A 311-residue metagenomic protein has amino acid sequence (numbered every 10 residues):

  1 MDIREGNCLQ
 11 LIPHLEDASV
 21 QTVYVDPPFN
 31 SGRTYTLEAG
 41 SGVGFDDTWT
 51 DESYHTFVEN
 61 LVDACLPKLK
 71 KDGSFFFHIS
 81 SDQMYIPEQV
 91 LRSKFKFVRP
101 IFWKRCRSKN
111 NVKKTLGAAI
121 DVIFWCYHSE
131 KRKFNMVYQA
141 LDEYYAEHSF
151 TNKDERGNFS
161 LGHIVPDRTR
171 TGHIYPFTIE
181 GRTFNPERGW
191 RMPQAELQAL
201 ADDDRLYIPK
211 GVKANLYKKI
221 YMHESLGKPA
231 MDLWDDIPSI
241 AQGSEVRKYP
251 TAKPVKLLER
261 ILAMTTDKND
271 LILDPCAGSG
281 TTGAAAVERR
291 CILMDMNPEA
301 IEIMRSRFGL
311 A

Functional and structural regions predicted by a protein language model:
M1-L310: Core catalytic lobe of class I
